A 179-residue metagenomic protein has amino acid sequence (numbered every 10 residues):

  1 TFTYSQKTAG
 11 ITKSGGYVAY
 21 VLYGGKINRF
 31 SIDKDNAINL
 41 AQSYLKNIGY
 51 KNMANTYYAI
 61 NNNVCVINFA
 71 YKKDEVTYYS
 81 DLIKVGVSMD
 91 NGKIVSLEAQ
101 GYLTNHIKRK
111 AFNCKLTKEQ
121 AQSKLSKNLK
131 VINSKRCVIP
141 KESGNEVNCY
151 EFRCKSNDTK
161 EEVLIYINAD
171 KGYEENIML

Functional and structural regions predicted by a protein language model:
T1-L179: Long, terminal "pre-/pro-" and other extracytoplasmic accessory regions that lie outside the mature folded/catalytic
